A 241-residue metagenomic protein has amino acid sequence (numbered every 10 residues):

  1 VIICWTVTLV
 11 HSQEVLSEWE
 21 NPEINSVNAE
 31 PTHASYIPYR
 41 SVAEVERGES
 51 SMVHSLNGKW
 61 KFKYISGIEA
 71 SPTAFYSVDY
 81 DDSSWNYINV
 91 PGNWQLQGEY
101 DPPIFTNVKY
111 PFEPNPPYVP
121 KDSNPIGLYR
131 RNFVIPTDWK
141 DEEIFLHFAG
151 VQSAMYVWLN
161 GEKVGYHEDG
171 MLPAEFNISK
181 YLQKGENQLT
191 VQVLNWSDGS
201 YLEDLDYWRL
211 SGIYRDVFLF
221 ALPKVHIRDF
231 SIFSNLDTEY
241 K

Functional and structural regions predicted by a protein language model:
V1-E14: Bacterial Sec-dependent N-terminal signal peptides
E14-S26, E30, E46-R47, K61-I65 (+5 more regions): Accessory beta-strand-rich segments of carbohydrate-active enzymes
T32-E44: Short, contiguous pre-domain boundary segments
R47-Y64, V78, Y87: Mature N-terminal segment immediately following signal peptide/propeptide cleavage in secreted/periplasmic
S71-D82, I88: Short Gly/aromatic-enriched secondary-structure transition segments
I88, G92, Q97-K121: Surface-exposed, low-complexity/disordered Ser/Thr/Gly/Pro/Asn-rich loops and linkers
L236-K241: Contiguous beta-strand segments within globular domains
